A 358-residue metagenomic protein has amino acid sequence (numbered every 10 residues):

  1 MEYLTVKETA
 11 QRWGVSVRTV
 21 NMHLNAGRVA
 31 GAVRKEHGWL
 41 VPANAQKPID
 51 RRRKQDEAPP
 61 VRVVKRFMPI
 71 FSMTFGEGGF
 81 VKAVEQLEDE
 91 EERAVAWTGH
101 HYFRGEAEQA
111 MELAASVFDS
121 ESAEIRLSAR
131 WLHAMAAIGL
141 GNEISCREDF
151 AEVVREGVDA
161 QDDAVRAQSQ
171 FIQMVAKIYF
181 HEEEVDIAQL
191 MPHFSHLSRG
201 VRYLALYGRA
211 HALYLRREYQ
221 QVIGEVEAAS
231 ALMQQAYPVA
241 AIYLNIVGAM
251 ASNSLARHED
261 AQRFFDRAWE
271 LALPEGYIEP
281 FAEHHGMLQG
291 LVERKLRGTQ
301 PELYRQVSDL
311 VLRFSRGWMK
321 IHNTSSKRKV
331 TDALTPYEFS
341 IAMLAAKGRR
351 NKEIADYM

Functional and structural regions predicted by a protein language model:
M1-T19, L334: Polyanion-binding surface elements
V6, V29-Q55: Short helix-start
R18, R51-L127, I278, H285-Y304: Flexible inter-repeat linkers and adjacent short helices within tandem amphipathic alpha-helical repeat scaffolds
P59-P69, E91-E106, L127-N142, V165-E182 (+3 more regions): Tandem amphipathic alpha-helical repeat scaffolds
V63-V81, G99-A115, I138-E152, V175-L190 (+2 more regions): Helix-turn-helix repeat elements of alpha-solenoid scaffolds
F80-E90, A115-R126, A151-A164, Q189-R202 (+2 more regions): Solenoid-like repeat scaffolds
Q262-G276, R297, P301-S308, L312: TPR/TPR-like (Sel1-like) alpha-helical repeat modules
I321-M358: Helix-turn-helix DNA-binding segment
